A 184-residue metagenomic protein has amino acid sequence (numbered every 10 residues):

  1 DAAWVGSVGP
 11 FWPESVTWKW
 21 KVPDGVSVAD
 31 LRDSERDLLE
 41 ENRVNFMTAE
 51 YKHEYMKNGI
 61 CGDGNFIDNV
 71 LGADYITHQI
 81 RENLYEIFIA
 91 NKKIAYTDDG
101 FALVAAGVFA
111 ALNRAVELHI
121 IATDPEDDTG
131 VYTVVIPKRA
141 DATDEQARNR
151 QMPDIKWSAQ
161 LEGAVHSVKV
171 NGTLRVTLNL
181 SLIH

Functional and structural regions predicted by a protein language model:
D1-K93, V104, R114, D124-P137: A glycine- and small-residue-enriched flexible loop/hinge signal that marks low-structured segments
Y96-D99: Surface-exposed ligand/attachment interfaces on beta-rich extracellular proteins
A111-L118: Structured segments of extracytoplasmic/periplasmic soluble domains in secreted or envelope-associated proteins
D144-V176: Helix-rich interaction surfaces within compact, conserved domain-sized segments that mediate assembly or partner
I183-H184: Conserved small/polar residues in nucleotide/adenosyl-binding loops
